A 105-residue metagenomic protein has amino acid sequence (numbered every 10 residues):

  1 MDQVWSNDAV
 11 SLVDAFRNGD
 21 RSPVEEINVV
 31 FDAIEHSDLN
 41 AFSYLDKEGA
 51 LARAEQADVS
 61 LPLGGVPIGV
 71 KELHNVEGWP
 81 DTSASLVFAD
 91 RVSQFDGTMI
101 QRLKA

Functional and structural regions predicted by a protein language model:
M1-D46: An N-terminal boundary/leader segment
S11-L12, A57, T98-M99: Residues within well-ordered alpha-helices
D20, A57-S60, G78-W79: Conserved SET/PR domain catalytic loop and adjacent active-site segment of histone-lysine N-methyltransferases
V24-N28, P67, I100: Hydrophobic face of alpha-helices
A33, S37, R53, R102: Short alpha-helical functional segments enriched in proximate histidine and acidic residues
A50, K71, L103-K104: Conserved hydrophobic/aromatic pocket- or pore-lining residues that grip, position, or stack substrates in active sites
A54-P67, K104: Immediate post-signal peptide segment of exported/extracytoplasmic ligand-binding proteins
P62-M99: Enzymes and membrane/adaptor proteins characterized by extended Gly/Ser/Thr/Asp/Glu-rich, aromatic-dotted
